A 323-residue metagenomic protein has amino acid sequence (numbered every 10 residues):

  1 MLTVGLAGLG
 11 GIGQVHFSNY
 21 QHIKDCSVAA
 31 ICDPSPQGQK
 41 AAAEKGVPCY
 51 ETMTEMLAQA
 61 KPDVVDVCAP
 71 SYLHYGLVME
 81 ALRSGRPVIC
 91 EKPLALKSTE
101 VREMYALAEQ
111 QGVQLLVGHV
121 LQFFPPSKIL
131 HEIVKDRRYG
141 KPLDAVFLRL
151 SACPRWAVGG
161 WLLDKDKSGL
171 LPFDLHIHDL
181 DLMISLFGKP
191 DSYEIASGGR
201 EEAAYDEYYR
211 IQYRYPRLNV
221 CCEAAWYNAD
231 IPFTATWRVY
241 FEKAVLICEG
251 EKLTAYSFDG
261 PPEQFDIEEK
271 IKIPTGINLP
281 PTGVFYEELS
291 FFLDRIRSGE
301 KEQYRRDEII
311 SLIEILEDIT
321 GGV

Functional and structural regions predicted by a protein language model:
M1-K45: N-terminal Rossmann-like dinucleotide-binding module
A7, V64-A69, Y286-V323: C-terminal helix-rich "cap/oligomerization" subdomain common to oxidoreductases
H16, P34, V47-L107, V284: Beta-loop-alpha module in the N-terminal Rossmann-like domain of NAD(P)-dependent dehydrogenases, especially those
E51, C90, L115-V117, C248: Hydrophobic residues in well-ordered beta-strands that form the structural core
E103-V120, G140-A145: Rossmann-fold dehydrogenase core element
V120, R238-D307: C-terminal glycine/acidic-rich active-site capping loop/insertion
L121-E202: Predominantly a Rossmann-like dinucleotide-binding segment in NAD(P)-dependent oxidoreductases
D174, L180-K252, Y286-E300: Contiguous beta-strand/loop segments that form the cofactor/metal-binding neighborhood of enzyme cores
